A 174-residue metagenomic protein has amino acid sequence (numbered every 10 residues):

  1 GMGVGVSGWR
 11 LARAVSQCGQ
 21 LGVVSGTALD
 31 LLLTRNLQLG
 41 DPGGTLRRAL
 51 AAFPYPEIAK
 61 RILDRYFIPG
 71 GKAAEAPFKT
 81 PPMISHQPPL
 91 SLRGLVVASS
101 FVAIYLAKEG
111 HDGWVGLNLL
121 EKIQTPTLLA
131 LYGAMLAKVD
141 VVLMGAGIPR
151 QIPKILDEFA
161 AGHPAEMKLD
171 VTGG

Functional and structural regions predicted by a protein language model:
G1-G174: Active-site entrance/lid segments in N-terminal catalytic domains of soluble metabolic enzymes
